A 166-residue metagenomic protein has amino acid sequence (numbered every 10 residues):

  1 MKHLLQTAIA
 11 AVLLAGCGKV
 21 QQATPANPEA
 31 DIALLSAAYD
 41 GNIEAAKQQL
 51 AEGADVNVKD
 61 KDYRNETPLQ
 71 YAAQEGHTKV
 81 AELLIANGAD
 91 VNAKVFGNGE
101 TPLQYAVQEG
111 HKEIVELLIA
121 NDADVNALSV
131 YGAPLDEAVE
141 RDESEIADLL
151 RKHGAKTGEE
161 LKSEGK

Functional and structural regions predicted by a protein language model:
K2-A10: Sec-dependent signal peptide recognition, specifically the positively charged N-region followed immediately by
G18-V20: Bacterial signal peptide processing site
N27-S36, K59-P68, K94-T101, L128-P134 (+1 more regions): Ankyrin-repeat boundary/"N-cap" motif
A45, K79-V80, E113-I114, E145-I146: Conserved ankyrin/ankyrin-like repeat signature
K47-D55, E82-D90, E116-D124, R151-K156: Ankyrin repeat domain, specifically the short helix-to-loop turn at the C-terminus of the second helix of each repeat
